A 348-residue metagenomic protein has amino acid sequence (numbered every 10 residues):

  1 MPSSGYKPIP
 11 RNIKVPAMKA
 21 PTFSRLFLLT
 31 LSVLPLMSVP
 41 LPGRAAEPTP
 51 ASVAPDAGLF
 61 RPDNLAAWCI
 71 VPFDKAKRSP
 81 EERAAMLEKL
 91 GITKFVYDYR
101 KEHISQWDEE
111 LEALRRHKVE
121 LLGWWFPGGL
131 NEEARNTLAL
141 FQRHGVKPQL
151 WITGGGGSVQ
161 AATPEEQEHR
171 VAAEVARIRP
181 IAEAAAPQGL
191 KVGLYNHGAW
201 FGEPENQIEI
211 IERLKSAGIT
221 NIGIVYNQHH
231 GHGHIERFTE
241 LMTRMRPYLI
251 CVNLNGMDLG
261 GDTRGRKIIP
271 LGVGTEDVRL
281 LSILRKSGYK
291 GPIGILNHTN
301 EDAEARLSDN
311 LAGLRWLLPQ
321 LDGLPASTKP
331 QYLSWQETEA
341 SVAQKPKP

Functional and structural regions predicted by a protein language model:
L26-V39: Bacterial N-terminal signal peptides
M37-P48: Signal peptide processing junction and immediate N-terminal pro/mature segment of secreted/exported proteins
E47-A66, R78-E88, R179-E183, P204-P348: Histidine-acidic metal/acid-base catalytic patches
N64-I70, F95-Y97, L121-W124, P148-I152 (+4 more regions): Hydrophobic faces of well-ordered beta-strands that scaffold small-molecule active sites in alpha/beta enzyme cores
A66-S79, D98, F126-G129, T163-V171 (+1 more regions): Active-site mouth loops of central-metabolism enzymes
I70-F73, Y99-E102, F126-G129, T153-G157 (+4 more regions): Active-site beta-loop-alpha junctions enriched in small/polar residues
P80-H103, L122: Catalytic domains of carbohydrate-active enzymes, especially glycoside hydrolases
E120-L121, G129-I224: Active-site acidic/histidine proton-transfer and metal-coordination neighborhood in alpha/beta enzyme cores
